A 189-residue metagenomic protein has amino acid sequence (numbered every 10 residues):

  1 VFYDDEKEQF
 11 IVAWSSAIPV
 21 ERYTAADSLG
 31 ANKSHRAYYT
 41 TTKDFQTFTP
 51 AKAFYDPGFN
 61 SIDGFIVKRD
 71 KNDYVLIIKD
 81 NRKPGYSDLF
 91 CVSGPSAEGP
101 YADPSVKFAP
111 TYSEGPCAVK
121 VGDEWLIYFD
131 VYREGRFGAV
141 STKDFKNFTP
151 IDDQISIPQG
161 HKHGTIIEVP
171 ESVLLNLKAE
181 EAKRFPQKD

Functional and structural regions predicted by a protein language model:
V1-D189: Carbohydrate-active catalytic/glycan-binding domains of CAZyme proteins, especially the secreted or lumenal ectodomains
